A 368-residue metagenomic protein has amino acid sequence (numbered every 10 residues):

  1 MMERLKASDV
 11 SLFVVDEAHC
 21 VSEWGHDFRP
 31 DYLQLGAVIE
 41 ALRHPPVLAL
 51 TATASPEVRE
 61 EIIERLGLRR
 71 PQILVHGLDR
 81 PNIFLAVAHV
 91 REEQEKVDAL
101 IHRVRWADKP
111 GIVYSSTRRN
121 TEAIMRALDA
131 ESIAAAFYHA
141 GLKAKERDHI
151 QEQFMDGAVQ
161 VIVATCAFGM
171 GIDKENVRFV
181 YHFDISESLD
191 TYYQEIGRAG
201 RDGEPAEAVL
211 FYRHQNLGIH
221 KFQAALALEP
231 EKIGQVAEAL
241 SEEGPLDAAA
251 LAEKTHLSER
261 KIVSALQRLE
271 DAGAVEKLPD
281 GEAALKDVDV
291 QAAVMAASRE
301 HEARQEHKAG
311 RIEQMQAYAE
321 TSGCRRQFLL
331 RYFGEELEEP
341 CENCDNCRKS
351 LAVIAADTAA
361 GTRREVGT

Functional and structural regions predicted by a protein language model:
M1-G244, A249-H256, R260, S264-Q267 (+1 more regions): Helicase motor core with emphasis on the C-terminal RecA-like subdomain
L228-A317, S322-T368: Accessory DNA-binding and partner-docking regions appended to nucleic-acid-acting proteins, especially the terminal
